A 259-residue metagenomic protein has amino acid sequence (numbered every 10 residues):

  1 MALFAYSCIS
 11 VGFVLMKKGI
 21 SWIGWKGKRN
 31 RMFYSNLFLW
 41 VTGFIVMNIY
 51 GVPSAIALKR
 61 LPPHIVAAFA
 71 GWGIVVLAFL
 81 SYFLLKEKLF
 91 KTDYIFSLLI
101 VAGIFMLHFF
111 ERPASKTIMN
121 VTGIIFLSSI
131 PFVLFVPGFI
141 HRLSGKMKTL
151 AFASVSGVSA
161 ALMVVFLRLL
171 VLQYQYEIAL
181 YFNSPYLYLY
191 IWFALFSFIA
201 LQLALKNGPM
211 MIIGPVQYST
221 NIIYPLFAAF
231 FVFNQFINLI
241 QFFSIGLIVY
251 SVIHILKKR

Functional and structural regions predicted by a protein language model:
M1-R259: Polytopic alpha-helical membrane proteins, predominantly small-molecule transporters/carriers
